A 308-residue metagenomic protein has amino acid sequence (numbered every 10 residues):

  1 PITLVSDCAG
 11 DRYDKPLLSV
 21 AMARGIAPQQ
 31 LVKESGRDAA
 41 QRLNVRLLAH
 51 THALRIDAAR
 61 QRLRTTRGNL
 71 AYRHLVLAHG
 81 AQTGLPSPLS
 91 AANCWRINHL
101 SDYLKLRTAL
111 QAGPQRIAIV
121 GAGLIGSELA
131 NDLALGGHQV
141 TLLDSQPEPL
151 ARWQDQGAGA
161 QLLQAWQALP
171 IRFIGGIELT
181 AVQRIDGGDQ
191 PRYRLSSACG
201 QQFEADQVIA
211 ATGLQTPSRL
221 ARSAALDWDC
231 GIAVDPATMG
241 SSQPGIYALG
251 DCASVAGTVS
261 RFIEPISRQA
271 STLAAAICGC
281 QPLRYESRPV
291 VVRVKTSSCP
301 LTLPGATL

Functional and structural regions predicted by a protein language model:
P1-V45, D132-W153: Beta1-alpha1 glycine-rich phosphate/pyrophosphate-binding loop at the start of Rossmann-like nucleotide-binding domains
A9, A81-T83, S101, L124 (+3 more regions): Residue-level detector of alpha-helix initiation sites
V32, I125-A181, R284-T296, L301: Rossmann-like dinucleotide-binding cores of NAD(P)H-dependent redox enzymes
R42-D57, P170-L179: A conserved beta-strand/loop element that lines the FAD pocket in flavoprotein oxidoreductases
T66-H74, A198-Q207, S242: Core beta-strand elements of the Rossmann-like FAD/NAD(P) dinucleotide-binding domain in flavoenzyme oxidoreductases
L77-G136, P236: Glycine-rich dinucleotide-binding loop and its adjacent helix/turn
A92-G113, Q202-R268, T272: FAD-site-proximal beta/loop scaffold in flavoenzymes
C252-L308: Mid-to-C-terminal Rossmann-like scaffold of FAD/NAD(P)H-dependent oxidoreductases
